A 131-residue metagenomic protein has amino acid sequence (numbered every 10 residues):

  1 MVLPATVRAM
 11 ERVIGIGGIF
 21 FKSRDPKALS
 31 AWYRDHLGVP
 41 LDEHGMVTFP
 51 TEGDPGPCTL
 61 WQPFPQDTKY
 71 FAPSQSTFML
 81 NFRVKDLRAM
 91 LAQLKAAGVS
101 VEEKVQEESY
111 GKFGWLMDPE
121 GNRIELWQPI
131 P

Functional and structural regions predicted by a protein language model:
M1-G18, H44, L91-P131: Vicinal oxygen chelate
M10-I14, F20-Q62, A96: Core segments of cupin and vicinal oxygen chelate
G18, C58-T59, T77-M79, G111: Structural motif
D25, D86, D118: Acidic di-acidic motifs
L37-P40, F82-R83, K104-V105: Short linear motifs in intrinsically disordered
G38-S76, L116-P119, R123-P129: Conserved short beta-strand elements that form part of the metal-binding/catalytic scaffold of enzyme active sites
P73-L94: Mid-chain, well-packed structural core segment of small domains
